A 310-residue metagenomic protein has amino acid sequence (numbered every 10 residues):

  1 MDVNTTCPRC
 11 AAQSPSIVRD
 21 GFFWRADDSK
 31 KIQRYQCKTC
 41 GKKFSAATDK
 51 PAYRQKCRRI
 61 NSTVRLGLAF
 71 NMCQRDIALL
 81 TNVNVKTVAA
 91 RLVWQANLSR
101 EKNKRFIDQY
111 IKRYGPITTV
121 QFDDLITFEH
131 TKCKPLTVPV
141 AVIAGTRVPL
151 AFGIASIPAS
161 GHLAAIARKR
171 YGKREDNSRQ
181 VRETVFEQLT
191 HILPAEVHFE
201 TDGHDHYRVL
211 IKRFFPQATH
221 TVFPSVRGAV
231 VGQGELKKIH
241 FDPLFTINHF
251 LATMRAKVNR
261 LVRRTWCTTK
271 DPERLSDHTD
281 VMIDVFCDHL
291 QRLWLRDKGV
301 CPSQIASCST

Functional and structural regions predicted by a protein language model:
M1-T310: Residue-level recognition of single "structural anchor" positions that define or cap local secondary structure
